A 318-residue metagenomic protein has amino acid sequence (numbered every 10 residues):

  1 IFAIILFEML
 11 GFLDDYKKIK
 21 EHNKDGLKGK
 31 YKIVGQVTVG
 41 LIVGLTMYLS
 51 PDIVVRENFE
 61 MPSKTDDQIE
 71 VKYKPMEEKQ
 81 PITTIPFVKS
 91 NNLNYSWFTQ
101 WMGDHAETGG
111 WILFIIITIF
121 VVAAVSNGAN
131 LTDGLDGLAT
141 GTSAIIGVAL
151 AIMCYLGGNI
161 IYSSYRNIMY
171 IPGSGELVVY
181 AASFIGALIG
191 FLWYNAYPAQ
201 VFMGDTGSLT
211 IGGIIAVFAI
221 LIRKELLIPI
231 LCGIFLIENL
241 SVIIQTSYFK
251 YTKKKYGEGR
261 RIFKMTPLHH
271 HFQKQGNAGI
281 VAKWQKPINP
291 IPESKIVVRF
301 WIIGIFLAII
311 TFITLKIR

Functional and structural regions predicted by a protein language model:
I1-M9, Q36, L41-P75, K79-P81 (+1 more regions): Alpha-helical transmembrane segments
F7-K17: Alpha-helical transmembrane segments within multi-pass membrane transporters and channels
K18-K28: Membrane interface segments of multi-pass transport proteins and intramembrane proteases
I19-E21, P51-E57, L93-M102, I160-S163: Alpha-helical transmembrane bundle and helix-membrane interface signal in multi-pass integral membrane proteins
G26-L27, D104-G110, I168-L177: Interfacial loop-to-helix junctions that mark the boundaries of transmembrane helices in multi-pass membrane
G29-I33: Individual transmembrane alpha-helices with interfacial aromatic-anchor signatures
V88-F120, S126, V297-F300: Individual transmembrane alpha-helix segments
